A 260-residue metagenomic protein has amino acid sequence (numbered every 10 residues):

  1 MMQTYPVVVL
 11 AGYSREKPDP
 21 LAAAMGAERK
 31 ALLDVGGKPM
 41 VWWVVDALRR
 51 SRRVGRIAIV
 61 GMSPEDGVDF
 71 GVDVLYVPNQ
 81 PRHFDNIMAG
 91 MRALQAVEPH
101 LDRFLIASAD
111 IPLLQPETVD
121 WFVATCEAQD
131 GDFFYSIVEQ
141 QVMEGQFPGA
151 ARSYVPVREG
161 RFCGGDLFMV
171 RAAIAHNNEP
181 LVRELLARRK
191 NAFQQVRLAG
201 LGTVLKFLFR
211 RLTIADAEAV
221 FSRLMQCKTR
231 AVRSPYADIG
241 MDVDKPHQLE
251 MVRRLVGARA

Functional and structural regions predicted by a protein language model:
M1-G26: N-terminal nucleotide-binding beta1-loop-alpha1 segment
A23-W42: Short catalytic helix/loop segments, enriched in acidic residues and glycine and frequently bearing histidine
K38-R53: A short, N-terminal amphipathic alpha-helix
R49-L75: Acidic donor-binding segment of Leloir-type glycosyltransferases
D69-R103, L113-E117, W121: Short phosphate-binding loop-to-helix
A107-A109: Active-site acidic Asp-centered loop
Q115-R223, S234-D238: Conserved core of the sugar-phosphate nucleotidyltransferase
K245: Short, conserved phosphate/pyrophosphate- and ester-handling motifs at nucleotide-, phospho-/glycolipid
